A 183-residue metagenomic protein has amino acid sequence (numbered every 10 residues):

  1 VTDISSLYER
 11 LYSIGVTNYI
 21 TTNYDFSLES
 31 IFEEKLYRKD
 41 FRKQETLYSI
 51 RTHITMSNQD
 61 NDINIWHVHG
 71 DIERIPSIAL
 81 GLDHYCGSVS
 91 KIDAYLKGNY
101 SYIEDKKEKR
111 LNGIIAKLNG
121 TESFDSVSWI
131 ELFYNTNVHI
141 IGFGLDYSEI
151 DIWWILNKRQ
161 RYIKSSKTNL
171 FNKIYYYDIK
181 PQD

Functional and structural regions predicted by a protein language model:
V1-D183: SIR2/sirtuin NAD+-dependent deacylase catalytic core
